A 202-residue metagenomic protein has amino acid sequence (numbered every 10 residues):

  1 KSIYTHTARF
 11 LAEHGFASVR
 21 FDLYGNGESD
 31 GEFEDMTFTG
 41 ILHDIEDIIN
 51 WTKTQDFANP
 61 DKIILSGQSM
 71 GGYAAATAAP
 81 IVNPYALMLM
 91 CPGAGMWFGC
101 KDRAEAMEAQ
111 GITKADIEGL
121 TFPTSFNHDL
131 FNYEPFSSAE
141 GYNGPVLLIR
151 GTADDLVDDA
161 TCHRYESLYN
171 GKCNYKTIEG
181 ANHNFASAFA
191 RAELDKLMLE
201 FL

Functional and structural regions predicted by a protein language model:
S2-I3, A8-D30: Conserved alpha/beta-hydrolase
I3, D35-D56: Alpha/beta-hydrolase active-site loop
F57-S69: Alpha/beta-hydrolase fold nucleophile elbow
T77-S125: Hydrolase active-site cap/lid region
Y142-N143, L148-R150, D154: Short beta-strand/loop motif that positions the catalytic acidic residue of the alpha/beta-hydrolase fold
G144, D158-S167: Short alpha-helix in the alpha/beta-hydrolase fold that links the catalytic acid
A153-V157, N184-F185: Acidic catalytic loop of the alpha/beta-hydrolase fold
A181-L194: Catalytic histidine-centered segment of alpha/beta-hydrolase-like enzymes
